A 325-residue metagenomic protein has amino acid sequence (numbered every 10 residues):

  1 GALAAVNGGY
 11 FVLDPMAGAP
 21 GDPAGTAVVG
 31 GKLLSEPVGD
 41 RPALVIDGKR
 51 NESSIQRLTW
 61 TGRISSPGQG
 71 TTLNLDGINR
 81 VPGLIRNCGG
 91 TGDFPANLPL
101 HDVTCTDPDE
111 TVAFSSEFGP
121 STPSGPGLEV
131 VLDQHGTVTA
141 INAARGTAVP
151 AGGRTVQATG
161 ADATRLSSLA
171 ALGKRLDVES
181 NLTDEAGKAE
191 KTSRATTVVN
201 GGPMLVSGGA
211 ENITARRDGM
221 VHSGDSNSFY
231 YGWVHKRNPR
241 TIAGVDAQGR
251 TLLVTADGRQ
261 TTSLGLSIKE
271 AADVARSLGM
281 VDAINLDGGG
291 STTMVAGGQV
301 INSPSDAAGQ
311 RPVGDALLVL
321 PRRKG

Functional and structural regions predicted by a protein language model:
G1-G325: Gly/Ser/Thr/Pro-rich low-complexity, intrinsically disordered segments
